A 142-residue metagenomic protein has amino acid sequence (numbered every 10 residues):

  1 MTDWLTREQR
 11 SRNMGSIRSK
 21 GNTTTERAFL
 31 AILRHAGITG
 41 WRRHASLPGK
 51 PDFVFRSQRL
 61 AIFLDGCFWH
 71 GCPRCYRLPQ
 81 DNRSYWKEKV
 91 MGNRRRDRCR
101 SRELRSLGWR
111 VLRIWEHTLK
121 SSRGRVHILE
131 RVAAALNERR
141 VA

Functional and structural regions predicted by a protein language model:
M1-R113, H117-A142: Nucleic-acid endo/exonuclease domains
